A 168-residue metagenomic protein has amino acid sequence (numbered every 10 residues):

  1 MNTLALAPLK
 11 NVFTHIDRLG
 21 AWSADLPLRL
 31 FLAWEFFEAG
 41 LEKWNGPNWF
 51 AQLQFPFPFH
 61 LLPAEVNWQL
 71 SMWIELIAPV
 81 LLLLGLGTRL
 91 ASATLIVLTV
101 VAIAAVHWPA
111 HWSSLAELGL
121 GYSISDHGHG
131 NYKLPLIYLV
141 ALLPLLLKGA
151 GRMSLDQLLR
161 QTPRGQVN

Functional and structural regions predicted by a protein language model:
M1-N45, L61-I77, L84-N168: Extended, low-polarity transmembrane helix blocks
F50-L62: Short juxtamembrane and helix-loop transition motifs at transmembrane-helix boundaries in membrane proteins
